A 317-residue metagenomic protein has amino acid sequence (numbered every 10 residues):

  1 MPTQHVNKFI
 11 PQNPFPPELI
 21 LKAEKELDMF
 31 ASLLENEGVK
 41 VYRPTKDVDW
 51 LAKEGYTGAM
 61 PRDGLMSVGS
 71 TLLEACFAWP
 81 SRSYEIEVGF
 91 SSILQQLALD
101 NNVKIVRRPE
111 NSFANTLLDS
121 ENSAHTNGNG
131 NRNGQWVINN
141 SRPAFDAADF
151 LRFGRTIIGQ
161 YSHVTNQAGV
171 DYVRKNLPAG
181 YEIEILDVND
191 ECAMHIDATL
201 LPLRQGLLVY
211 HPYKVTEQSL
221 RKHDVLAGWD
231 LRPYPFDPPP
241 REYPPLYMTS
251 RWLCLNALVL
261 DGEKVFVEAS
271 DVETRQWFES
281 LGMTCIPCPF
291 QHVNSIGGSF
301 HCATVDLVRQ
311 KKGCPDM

Functional and structural regions predicted by a protein language model:
M1-M317: The feature marks the mature, well-folded catalytic cores of soluble enzymes
